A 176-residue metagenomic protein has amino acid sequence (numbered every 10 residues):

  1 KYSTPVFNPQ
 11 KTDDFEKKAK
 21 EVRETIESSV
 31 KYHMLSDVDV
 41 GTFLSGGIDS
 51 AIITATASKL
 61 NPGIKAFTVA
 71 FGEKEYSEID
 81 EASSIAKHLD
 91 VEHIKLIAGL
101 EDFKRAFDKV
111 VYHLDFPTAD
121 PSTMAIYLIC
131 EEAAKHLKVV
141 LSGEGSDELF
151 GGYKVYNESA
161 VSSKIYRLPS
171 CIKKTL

Functional and structural regions predicted by a protein language model:
P5-L176: ATP-dependent adenylate-handling active sites, centered on carboxylate activation for C-N bond formation
